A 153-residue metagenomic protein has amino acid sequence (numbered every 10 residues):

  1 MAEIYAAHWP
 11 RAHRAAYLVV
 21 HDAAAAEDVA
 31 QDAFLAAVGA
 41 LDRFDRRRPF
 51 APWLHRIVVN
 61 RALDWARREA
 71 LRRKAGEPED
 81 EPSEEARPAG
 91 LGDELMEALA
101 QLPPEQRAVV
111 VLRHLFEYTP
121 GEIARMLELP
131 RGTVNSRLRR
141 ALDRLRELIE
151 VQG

Functional and structural regions predicted by a protein language model:
M1-E3, H13-D32, R131, Q152-G153: Short, charged helix-capping/linker segments at alpha-helix termini
M1-R14, V38, R107: A short, charge-rich alpha-helical start-of-domain segment used by transcription regulators
I4, H8, A12, A33 (+2 more regions): Residue-level preference for hydrophobic side chains embedded in well-ordered alpha helices
L18, D42-R46, R56-E77, P88 (+1 more regions): Arg/Lys-rich amphipathic alpha helix in sigma70-family domain 2
D28-L35, R48-N60, S136: Structural recognition of an alpha-helix C-terminal capping motif at a helix-to-coil junction
P52, V59, L63, G121 (+1 more regions): DNA-recognition helix of helix-turn-helix
D64, L71-L99, T119: Internal acidic/polar
V109-R113: A short pre-motif secondary-structure segment
